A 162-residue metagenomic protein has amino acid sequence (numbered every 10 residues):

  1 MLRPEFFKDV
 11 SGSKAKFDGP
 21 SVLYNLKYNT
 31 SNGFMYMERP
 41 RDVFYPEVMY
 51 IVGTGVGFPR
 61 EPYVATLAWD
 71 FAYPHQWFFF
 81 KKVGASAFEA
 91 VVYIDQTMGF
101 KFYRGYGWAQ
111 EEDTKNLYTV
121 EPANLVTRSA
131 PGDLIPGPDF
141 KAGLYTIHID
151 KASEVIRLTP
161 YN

Functional and structural regions predicted by a protein language model:
M1-S11, F44-Q96, G105-L125: Aromatic-rich carbohydrate-binding modules that target alpha-glucans
L2-N32, A109-V155: Structured interaction patches on ligand/partner-binding surfaces of diverse proteins
N25-G57: Surface-exposed beta-loop interaction hotspot
Y161-N162: Short, solvent-exposed mixed-charge patches
